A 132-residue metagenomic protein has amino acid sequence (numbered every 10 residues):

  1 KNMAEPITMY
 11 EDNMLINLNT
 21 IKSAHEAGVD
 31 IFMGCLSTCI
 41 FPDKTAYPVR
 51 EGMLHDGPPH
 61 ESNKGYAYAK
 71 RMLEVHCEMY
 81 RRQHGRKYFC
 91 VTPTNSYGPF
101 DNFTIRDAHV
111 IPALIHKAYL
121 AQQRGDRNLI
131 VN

Functional and structural regions predicted by a protein language model:
K1-N13, E26: NAD(P)H-binding glycine-rich loop region in Rossmannoid oxidoreductase-like domains and their noncatalytic homologs
N2, M9, Y47-V49, F103 (+1 more regions): Short clusters of hydrophobic/aromatic residues that line enzyme substrate/ligand-binding pockets
I16-N19, I31, H55, M72-L73: Conserved cofactor-binding/catalytic machinery of classical short-chain dehydrogenase/reductase
N19-E26, D43, H60-T94, V110-G125: Active-site Tyr-X1-5-Lys
F32-T38, C90-P93: SDR active-site strand-loop-helix element
T38-Y47, H55, T94-Y97: Active-site segment of SDR-like NAD(P)-dependent oxidoreductases
S96-F100, R127-N132: Glycine-rich Rossmann NAD(P)(H)-binding loop
N102-F103, V110: Conserved catalytic loops of nucleotide-sugar-dependent glycosyltransferases that act on lipid-linked
